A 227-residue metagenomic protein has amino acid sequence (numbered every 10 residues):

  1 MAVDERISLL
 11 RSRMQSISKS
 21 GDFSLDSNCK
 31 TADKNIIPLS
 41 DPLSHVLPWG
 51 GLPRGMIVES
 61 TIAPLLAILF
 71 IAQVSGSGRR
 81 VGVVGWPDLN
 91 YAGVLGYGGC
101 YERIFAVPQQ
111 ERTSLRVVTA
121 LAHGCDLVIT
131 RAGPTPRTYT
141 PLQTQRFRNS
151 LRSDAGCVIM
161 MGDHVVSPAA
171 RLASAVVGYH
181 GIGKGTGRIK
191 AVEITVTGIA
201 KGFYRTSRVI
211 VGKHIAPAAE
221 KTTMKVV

Functional and structural regions predicted by a protein language model:
M1-V58, A63-V83, V227: Detector for small/aliphatic-rich hydrophobic stretches
S75-G76, A122, L151-R152: Anion (oxyanion) recognition and catalysis
R79, Y101-E102, C125, D154-G156 (+2 more regions): Short glycine-/polar-rich loops that comprise or flank the Walker A/P-loop and associated switch/sensor motifs
G82-T144: Long, charge-dense
A92-G96, M161-Y179: Glycine-rich, charge-decorated loop segments at or immediately adjacent to ligand/cofactor-binding or catalytic sites
T130, C157-G162: Structural recognition of the conserved hydrophobic beta-strand(s) that form the central parallel beta-sheet of P-loop
T138-V158: A short, gly/pro- and small-residue-rich
A173-V227: C-terminal functional extensions of proteins
